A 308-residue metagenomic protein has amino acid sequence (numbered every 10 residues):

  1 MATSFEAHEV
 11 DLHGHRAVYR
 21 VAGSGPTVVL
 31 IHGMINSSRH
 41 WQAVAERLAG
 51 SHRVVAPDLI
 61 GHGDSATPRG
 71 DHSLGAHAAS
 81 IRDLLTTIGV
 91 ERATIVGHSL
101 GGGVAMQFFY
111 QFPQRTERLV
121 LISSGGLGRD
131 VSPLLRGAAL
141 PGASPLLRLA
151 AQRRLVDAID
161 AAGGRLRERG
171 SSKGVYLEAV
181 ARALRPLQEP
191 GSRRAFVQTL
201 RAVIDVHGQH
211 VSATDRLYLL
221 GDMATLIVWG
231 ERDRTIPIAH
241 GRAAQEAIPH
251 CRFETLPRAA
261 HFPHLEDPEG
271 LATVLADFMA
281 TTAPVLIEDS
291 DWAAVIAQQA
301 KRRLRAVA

Functional and structural regions predicted by a protein language model:
M1-R16: N-terminal cap/lid segment of alpha/beta-hydrolase-fold proteins
L12-H13, R20-A22, A56-L100, S132 (+1 more regions): Active-site loop/oxyanion-hole signature of alpha/beta-hydrolase fold enzymes
H15-D64: Conserved HGGG/HGGXW glycine-rich cap/lid loop of the alpha/beta-hydrolase fold
S24, E231-D233, R258-A260: Acidic beta-to-alpha connecting loop that harbors the catalytic carboxylate
V104-F108: Hydrolases whose catalytic domains are alpha/beta-hydrolase-1, hotdog thioesterase, or metallo-beta-lactamase-like
Y110, R118-Q152: Flexible "cap/lid" loop of the alpha/beta hydrolase fold
Q188-A243, T255: Conserved serine/cysteine hydrolase catalytic core
C251-A308: Catalytic active-site module of serine/aspartate enzymes centered on a nucleophile-bearing elbow/loop
